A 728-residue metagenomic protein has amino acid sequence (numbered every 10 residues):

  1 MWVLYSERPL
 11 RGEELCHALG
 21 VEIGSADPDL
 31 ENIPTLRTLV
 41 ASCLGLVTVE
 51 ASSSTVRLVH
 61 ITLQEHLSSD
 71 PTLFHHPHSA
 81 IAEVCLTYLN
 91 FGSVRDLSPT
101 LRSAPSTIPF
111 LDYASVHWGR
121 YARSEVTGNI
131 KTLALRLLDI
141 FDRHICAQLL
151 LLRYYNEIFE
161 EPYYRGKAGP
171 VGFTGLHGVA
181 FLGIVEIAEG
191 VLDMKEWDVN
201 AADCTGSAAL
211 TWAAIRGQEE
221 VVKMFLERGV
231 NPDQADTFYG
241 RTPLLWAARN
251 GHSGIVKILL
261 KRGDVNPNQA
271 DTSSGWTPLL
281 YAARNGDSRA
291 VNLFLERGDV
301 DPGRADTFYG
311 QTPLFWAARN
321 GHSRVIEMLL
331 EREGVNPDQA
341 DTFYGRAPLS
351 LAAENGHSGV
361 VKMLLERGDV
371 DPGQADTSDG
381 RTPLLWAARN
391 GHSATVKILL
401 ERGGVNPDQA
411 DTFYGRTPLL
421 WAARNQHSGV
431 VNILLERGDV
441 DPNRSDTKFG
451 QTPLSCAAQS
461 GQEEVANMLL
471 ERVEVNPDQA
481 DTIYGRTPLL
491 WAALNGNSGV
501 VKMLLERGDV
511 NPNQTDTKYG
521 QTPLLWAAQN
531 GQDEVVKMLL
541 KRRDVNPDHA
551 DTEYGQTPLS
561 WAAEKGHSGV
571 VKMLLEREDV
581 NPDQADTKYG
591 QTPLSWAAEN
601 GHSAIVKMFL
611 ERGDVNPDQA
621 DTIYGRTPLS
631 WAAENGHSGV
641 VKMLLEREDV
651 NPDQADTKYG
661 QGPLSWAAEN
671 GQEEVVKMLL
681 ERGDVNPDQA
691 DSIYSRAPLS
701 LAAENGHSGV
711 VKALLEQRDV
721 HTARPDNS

Functional and structural regions predicted by a protein language model:
M1-E220, S728: Leucine/isoleucine-rich amphipathic helices and adjacent mixed helix/strand linkers that form non-membrane
G169, D203, D236-T237, D271-T272 (+13 more regions): Ankyrin repeat boundary/linker residues
G172, G206, Y239-G240, G275 (+12 more regions): Start-of-repeat signature of ankyrin repeats
G178-G183, W212-Q218, W246-H252, Y281-G286 (+12 more regions): Ankyrin repeat A-helix N-terminal signature
I187, E220-V221, I255, A290 (+12 more regions): Conserved ankyrin/ankyrin-like repeat signature
G190-D198, M224-N231, I258-V265, L293-V300 (+12 more regions): Ankyrin repeat domain, specifically the short helix-to-loop turn at the C-terminus of the second helix of each repeat
A703-N705, V710-V711, L715, H721-S728: Leucine-rich solenoid repeat scaffolds
